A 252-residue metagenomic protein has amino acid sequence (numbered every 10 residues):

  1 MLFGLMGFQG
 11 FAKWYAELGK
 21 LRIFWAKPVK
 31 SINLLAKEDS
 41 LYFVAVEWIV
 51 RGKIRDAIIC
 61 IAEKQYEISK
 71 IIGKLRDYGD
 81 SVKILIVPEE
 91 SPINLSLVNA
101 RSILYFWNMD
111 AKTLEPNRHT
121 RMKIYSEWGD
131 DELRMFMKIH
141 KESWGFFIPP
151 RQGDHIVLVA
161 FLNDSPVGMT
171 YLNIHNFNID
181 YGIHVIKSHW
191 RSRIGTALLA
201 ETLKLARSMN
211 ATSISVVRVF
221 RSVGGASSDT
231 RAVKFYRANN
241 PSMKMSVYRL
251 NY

Functional and structural regions predicted by a protein language model:
M1-D56, A62-S69: Generic N-terminal amphipathic/basic segments
M1-I23, K112-F146: Short amphipathic alpha-helix that is part of the acyltransferase structural core
A26, A45-R51, W144-K187: A conserved beta-strand-loop-helix scaffold within acyl/acetyltransferase catalytic domains
N33-K37, V157-F161, S215: Cytosolic beta-strand hydrophobic patch enriched in CBS
I49-H119, V233-R237, P241-Y252: Acyl-donor-binding surface of acyltransferase catalytic domains
K64-D77, R191-S208: Conserved acetyl-CoA-binding loop-helix of GNAT-fold acetyltransferases
G79-E89, A206-G225: Conserved GNAT acetyl-CoA-binding A-motif
D229: Phosphate/anion-contacting hairpin/loop surfaces
